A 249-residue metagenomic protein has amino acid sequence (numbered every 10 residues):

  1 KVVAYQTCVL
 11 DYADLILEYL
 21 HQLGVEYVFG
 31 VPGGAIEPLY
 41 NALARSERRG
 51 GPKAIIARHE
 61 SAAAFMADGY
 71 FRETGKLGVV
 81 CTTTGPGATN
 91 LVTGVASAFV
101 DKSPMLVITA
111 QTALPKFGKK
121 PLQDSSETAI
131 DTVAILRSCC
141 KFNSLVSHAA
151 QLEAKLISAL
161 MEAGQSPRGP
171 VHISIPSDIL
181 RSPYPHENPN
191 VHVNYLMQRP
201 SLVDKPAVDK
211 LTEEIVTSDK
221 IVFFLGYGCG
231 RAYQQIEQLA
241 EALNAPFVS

Functional and structural regions predicted by a protein language model:
K1-S249: N-terminal alpha/beta PP-like core and its mobile active-site loop of ThDP/TPP-dependent enzymes
